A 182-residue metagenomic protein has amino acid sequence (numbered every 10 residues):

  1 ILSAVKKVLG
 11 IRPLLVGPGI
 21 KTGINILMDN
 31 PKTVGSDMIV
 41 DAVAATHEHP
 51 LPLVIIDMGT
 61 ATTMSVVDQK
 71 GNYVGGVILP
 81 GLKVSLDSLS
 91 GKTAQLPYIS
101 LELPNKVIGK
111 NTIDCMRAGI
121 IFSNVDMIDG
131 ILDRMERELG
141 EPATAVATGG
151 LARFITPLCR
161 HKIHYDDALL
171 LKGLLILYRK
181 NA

Functional and structural regions predicted by a protein language model:
I1-V54, Q69-A182: Nucleotide/phosphate-binding catalytic cleft detector across ATP-hydrolyzing and phosphate-transferring enzymes
I55, T62-V67: Short beta-strand scaffold segments in enzyme catalytic cores
T60-T62, R153: Gly/Ser/Thr-rich loops at beta-strand to alpha-helix junctions that form or flank small-molecule/cofactor-binding
